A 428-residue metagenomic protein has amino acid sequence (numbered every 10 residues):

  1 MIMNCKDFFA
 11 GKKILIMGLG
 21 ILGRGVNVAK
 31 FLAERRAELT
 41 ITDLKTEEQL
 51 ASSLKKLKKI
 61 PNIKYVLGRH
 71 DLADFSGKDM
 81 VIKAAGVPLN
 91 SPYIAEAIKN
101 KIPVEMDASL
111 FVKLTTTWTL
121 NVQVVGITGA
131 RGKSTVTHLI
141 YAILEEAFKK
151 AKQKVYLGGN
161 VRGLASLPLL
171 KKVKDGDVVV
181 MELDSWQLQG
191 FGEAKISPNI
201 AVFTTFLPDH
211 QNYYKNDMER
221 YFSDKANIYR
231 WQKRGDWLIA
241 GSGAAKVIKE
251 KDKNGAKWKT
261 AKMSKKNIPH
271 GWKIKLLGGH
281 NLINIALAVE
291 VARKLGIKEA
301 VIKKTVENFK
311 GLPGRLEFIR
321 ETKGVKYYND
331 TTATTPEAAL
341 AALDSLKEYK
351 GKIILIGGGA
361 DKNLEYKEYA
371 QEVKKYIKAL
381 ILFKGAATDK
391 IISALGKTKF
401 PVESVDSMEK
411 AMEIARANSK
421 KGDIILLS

Functional and structural regions predicted by a protein language model:
M1-M106, L110, T117, L277 (+1 more regions): N-terminal leader/targeting and accessory segments in enzymes
I2-K13, L19, V28-R35, N121 (+1 more regions): Nucleotide phosphate-binding/pyrophosphate-handling subdomain across enzymes that bind or process nucleotide phosphates
D7, A33-E34, L72-S76, A85-W237 (+4 more regions): Phosphate-binding loop of NTP-binding sites
M17, D107, F203-T205, I425-S428: Short beta-strands and strand-loop turn motifs
V26-A29, I94, K225, Y366-A370 (+1 more regions): Generic hydrophobic/aromatic pocket-lining and core-packing "Φ" positions
L32, V81, I127, E182 (+8 more regions): Residue-level signal for inorganic ion chemistry
A37-K45, L238-S242, I353-G357, Y376-A386: Short internal beta-strands
S52-K64, H70, K367-D423: C-terminal helical cap/extension that packs against the catalytic core of soluble nucleotide-cofactor enzymes
